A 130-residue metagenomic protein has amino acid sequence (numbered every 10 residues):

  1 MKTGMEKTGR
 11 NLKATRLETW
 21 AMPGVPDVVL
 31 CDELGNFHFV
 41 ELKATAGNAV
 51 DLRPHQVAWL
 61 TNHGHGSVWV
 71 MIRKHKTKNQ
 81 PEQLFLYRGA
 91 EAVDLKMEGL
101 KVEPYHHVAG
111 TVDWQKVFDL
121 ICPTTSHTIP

Functional and structural regions predicted by a protein language model:
M1-W20, E33, P130: Acidic-basic catalytic patches of nuclease active cores, encompassing PD-(D/E)XK and other metal-cofactor nuclease
L17, F39-L42, M71: Short, conserved beta-strand edge motifs with alternating hydrophobic and charged residues
G24: Beta-rich catalytic cores
V28-L30, G35-A46: Conserved catalytic cores of phosphodiester-cleaving nucleases, focusing on short active-site segments
T45-G64: Mg2+/Mn2+-dependent nuclease catalytic core
N62-D94: Nucleic-acid nuclease catalytic cores
A92-H106: Short, electropositive alpha-helical surface patch
V102-P130: Charged phosphate-binding loop/patch that engages nucleotide di/tri-phosphates or the phosphate backbone of nucleic
